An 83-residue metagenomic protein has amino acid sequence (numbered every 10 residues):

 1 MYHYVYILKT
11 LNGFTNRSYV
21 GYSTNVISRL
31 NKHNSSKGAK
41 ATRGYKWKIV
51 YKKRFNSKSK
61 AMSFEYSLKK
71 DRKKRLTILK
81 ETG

Functional and structural regions predicted by a protein language model:
M1-F55, S59-K74, K80-G83: GIY-YIG nuclease catalytic motif and its immediate N-terminal context
